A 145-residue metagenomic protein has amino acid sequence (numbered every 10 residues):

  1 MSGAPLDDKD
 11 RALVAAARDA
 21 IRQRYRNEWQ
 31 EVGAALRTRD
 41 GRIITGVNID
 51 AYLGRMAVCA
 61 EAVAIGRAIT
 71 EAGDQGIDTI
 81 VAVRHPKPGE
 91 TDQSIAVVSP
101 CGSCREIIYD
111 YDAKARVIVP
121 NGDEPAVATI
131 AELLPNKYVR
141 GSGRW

Functional and structural regions predicted by a protein language model:
S2-N27, G66, E71-W145: C-terminal binding/interaction regions
E31-T38: Short beta-strand scaffold segments in enzyme catalytic cores
R39, V47, A60, P120-G122 (+1 more regions): Fold-independent oxyanion-binding glycine-rich loops and adjacent beta-strand/coil segments at enzyme active sites
G46-I49, T91: Short acidic, glycine/proline-rich loop/turn micro-motifs
N48-A62: Compact, glycine-rich, soluble single-domain proteins
